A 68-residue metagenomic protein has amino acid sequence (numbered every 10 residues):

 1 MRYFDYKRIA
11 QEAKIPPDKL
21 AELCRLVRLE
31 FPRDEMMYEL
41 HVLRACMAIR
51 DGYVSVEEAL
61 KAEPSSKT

Functional and structural regions predicted by a protein language model:
M1-F31: N-terminal acidic leader/helix
E35-T68: Long, compositionally biased
